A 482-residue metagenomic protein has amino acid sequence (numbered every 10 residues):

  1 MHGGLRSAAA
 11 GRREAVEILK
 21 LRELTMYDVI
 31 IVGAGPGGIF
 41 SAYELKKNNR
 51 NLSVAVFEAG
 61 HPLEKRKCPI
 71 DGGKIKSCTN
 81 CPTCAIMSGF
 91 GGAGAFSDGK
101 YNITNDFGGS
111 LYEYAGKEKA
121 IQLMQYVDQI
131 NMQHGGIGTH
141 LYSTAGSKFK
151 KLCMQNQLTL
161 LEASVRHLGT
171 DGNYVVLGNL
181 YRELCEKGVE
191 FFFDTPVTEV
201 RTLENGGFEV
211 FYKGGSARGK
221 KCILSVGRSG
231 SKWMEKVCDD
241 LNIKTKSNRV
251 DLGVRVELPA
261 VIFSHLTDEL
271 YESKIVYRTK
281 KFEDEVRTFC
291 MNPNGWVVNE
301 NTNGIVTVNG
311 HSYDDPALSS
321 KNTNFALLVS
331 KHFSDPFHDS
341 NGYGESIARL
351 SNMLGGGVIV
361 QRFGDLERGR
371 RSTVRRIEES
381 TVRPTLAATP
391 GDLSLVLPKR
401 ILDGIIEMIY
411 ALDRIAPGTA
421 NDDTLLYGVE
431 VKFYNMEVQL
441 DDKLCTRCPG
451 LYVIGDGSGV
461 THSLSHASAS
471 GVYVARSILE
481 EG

Functional and structural regions predicted by a protein language model:
H2, G11, A15, L24-G108 (+3 more regions): Residues forming the flavin
G89-T139: Dinucleotide-binding Rossmann-like beta1-alpha1 core, especially the glycine-rich loop that anchors the ADP
E118-Q129, T144, K148, G404-E407: A non-catalytic, amphipathic alpha-helix used as a structural packing/dimerization or gating element in enzyme scaffolds
